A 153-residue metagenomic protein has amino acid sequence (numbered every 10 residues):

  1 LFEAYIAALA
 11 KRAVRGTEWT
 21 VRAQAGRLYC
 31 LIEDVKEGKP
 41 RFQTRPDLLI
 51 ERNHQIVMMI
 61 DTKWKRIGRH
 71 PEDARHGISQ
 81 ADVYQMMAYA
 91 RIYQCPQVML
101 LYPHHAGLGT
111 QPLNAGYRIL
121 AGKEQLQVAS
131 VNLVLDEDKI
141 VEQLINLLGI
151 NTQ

Functional and structural regions predicted by a protein language model:
L1-Q153: Catalytic core segments in nucleotide and nucleic-acid processing enzymes
